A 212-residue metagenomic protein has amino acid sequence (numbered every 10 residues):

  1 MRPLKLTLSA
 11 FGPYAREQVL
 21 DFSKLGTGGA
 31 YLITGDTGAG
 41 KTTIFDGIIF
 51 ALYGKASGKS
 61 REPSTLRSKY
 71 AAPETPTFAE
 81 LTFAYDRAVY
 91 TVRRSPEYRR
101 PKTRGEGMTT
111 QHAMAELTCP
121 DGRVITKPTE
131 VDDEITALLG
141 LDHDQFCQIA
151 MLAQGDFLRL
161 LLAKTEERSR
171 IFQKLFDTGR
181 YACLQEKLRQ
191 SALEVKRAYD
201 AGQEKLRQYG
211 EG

Functional and structural regions predicted by a protein language model:
M1-D133, H143-Q145: Extreme N-terminal "head/tail" segments of very large remodeling/mechanoenzyme assemblies
L32, D36, F50, D121-T126 (+2 more regions): Extended, Lys/Glu-rich alpha-helical coiled-coil stalks
